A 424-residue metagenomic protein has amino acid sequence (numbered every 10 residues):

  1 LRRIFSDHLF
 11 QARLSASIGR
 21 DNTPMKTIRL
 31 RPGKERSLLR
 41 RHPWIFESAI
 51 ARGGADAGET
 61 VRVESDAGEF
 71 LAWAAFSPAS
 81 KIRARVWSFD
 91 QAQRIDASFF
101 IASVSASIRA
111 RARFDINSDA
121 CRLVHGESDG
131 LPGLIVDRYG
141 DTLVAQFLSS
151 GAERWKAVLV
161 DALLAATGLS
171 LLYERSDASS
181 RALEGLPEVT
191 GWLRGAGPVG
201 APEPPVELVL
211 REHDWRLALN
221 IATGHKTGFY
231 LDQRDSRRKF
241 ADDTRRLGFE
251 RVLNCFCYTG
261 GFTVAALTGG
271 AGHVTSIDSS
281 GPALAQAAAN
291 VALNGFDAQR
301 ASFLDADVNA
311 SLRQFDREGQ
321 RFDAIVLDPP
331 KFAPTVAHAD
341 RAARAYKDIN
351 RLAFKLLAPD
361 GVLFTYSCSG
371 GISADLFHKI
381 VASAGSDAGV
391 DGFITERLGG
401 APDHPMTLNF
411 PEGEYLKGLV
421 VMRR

Functional and structural regions predicted by a protein language model:
S17, D21-G140: Non-catalytic accessory regions of SAM-dependent methyltransferases
V124-D137, E153-Y230, R238: Non-catalytic substrate-recognition/targeting regions of SAM-dependent transferases
G248-F256: Conserved class I S-adenosyl-L-methionine
T259-A271: Conserved SAM-binding loop of SAM-dependent methyltransferases across substrates and taxa, primarily the Class I
H273-D278: Conserved SAM-binding motif I beta-strand of class I
A285-Q320: S-adenosyl-L-methionine
F322-L352: Mobile active-site "lid"/loop adjacent to the S-adenosyl-L-methionine
D348, V362-R424: C-terminal catalytic and target-recognition region of SAM-dependent MTase-like enzymes, primarily methyltransferases
